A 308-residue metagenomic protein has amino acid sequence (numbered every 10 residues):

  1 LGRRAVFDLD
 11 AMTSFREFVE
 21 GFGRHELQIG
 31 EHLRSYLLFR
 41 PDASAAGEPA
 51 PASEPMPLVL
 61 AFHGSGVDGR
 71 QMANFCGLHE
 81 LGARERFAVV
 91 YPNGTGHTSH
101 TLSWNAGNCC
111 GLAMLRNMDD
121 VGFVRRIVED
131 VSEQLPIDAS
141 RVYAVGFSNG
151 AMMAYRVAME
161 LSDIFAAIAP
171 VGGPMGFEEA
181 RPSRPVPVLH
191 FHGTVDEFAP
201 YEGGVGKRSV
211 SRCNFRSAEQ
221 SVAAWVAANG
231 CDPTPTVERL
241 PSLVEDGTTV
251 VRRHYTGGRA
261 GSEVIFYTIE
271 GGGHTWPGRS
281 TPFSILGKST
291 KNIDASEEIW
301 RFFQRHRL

Functional and structural regions predicted by a protein language model:
L1-L58, R70-C76, L81-R84, R116-G122 (+7 more regions): A domain-start/cap signature at the N-terminus of enzymes
M56, H63-D68, G272-G273: Active-site glycine-rich loops that stabilize anionic/oxyanionic intermediates across multiple enzyme folds
L58, R86-N93, P187: A fold-wide structural signal in alpha/beta-hydrolase
V59-G64, Y91, T268: Structural cue for short, hydrophobic secondary-structure segments
N93-D119: Cap/lid segment of the alpha/beta-hydrolase catalytic domain
G122-S140: Conserved acidic catalytic loop of the alpha/beta-hydrolase fold
H190-H192: Short beta-strand/loop motif that positions the catalytic acidic residue of the alpha/beta-hydrolase fold
T194-V264, G272, G278-D294: Active-site-adjacent alpha-helix of alpha/beta-hydrolase-fold enzymes
